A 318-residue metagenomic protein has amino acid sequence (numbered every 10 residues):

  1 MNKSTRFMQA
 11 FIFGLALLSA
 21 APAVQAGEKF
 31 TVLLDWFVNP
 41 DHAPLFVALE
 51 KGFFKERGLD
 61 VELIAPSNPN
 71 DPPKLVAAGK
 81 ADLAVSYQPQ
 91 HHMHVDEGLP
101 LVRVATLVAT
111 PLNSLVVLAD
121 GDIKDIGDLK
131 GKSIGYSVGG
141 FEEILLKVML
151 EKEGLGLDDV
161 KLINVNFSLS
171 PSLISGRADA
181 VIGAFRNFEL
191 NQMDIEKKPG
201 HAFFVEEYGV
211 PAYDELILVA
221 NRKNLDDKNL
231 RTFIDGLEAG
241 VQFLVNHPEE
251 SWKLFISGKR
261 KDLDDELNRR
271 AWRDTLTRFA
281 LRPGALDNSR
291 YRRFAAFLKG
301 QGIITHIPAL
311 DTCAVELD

Functional and structural regions predicted by a protein language model:
M1-F11: Bacterial N-terminal signal peptides that target proteins for export
A20-A21: N-terminal signal peptide c-region/cleavage motif recognized by signal peptidases
Q25-G58, D287, R292-D318: N-terminal hydrophobic or amphipathic helices and topogenic motifs
K29-N166, S170-S175, D179-N187, F203 (+1 more regions): Short, glycine-/small- and polar/acidic-enriched structural segments that line small-molecule recognition paths
P89-Q90, F167-K259: Pocket-lining segment of extracytoplasmic ligand-binding domains
L107-V117, K198-R222, I234, A271-L276 (+1 more regions): Periplasmic-binding protein-like
D226-I303: Secondary-structure end/capping motifs
